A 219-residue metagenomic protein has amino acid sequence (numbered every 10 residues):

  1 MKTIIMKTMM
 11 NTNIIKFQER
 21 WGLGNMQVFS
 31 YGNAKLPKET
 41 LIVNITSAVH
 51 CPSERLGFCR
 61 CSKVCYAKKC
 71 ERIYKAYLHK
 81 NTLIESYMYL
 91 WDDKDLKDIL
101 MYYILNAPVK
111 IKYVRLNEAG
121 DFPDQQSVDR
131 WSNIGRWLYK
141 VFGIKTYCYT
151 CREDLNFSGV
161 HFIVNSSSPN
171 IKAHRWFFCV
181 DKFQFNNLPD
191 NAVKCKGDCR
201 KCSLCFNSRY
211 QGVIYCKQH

Functional and structural regions predicted by a protein language model:
M1-H219: Class I S-adenosyl-L-methionine
